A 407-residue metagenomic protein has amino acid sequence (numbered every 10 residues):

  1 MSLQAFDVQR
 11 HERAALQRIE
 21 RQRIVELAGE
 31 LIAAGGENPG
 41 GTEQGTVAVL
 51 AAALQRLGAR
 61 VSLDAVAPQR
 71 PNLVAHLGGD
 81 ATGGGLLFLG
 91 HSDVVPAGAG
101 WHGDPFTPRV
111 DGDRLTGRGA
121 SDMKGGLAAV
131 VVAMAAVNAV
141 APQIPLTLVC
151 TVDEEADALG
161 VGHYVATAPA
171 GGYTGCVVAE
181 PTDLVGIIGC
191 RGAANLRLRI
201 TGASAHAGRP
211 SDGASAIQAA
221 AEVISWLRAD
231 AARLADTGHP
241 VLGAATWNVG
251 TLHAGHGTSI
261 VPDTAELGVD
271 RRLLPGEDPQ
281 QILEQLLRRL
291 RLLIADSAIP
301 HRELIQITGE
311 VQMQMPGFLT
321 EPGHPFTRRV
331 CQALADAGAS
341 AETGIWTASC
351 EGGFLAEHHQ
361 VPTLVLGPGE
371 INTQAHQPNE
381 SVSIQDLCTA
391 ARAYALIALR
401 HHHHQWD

Functional and structural regions predicted by a protein language model:
M1-D7, S62-A65, R197-D407: Metal-dependent amide/peptide-bond hydrolase catalytic core, centered on the "pita-bread" metallohydrolase fold
S2-A97, T264-G268, I282-Q285, I384-D386 (+1 more regions): N-terminal helical capping/dimerization or prosegment-like subdomains of hydrolases acting on amide or phosphate bonds
S62, L86-F88, V149, G175-V177 (+2 more regions): Hydrophobic/aromatic beta-strand patches that form the interior of the parallel beta-sheet core in alpha/beta enzyme
G83-T147: Active-site metal-coordination/substrate-binding segment of hydrolases, especially metallo-dependent peptidases
L89-G90, V149-T151, V177-E180, R199-T201 (+1 more regions): Short beta-strand segments
V95-D111, Y173, I188-I200, Q332 (+1 more regions): Acidic-glycine-rich active-site phosphate/pyrophosphate-binding loop
L115-A128, A135, E155, A214-I217 (+1 more regions): Short, conserved micro-motifs enriched in small and acidic residues
M123-N195, W406-D407: Acidic/histidine-rich catalytic neighborhood of metal-dependent amide-processing enzymes
